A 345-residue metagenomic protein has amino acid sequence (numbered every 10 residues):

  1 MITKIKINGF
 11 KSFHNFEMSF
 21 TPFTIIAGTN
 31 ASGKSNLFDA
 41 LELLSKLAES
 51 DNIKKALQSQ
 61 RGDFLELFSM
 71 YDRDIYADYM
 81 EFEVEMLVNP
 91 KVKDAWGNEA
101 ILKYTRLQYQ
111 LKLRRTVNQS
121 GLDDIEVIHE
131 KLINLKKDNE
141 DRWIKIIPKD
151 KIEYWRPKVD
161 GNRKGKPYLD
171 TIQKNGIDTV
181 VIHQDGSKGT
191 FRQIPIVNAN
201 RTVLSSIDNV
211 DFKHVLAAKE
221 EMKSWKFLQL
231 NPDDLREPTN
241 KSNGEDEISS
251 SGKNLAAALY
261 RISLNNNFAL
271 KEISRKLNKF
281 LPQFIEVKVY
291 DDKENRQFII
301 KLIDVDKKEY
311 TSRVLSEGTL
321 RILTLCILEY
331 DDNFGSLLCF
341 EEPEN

Functional and structural regions predicted by a protein language model:
M1-S50, A269-E272, K276, Q283-N345: Switch/communication elements of ASCE P-loop NTPase nucleotide-binding domains
T3, F16, M80-V84, L107-Y109 (+2 more regions): Hydrophobic residues positioned within well-ordered beta-strands of beta-sheet architectures
N8, L87-K91, R114, I133-L135 (+1 more regions): A generic structural motif
M18-T21, D78-M80, I125, E220-K223 (+2 more regions): Structured loop/turn residues at beta-strand edges in well-structured enzyme cores
D39-Q108, L113-D124: Conserved P-loop NTP-binding catalytic core
A95-K271: Electropositive, glycine-dotted interaction segments that contact anionic polymers or phosphate-rich ligands
A218, L277-N278: Broad structural signal for hydrophobic residues in well-ordered alpha-helices, predominantly aliphatic
